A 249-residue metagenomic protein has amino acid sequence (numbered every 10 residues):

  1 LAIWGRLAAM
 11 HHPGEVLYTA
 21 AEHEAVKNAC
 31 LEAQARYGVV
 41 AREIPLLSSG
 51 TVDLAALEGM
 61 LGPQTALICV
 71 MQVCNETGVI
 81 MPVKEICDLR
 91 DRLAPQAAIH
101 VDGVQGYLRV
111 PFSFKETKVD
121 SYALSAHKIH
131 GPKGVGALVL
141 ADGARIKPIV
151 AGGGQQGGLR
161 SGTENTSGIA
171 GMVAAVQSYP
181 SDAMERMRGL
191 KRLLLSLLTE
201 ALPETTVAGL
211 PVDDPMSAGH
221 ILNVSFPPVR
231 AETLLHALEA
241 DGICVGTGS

Functional and structural regions predicted by a protein language model:
L1-S249: Pyridoxal 5′-phosphate
